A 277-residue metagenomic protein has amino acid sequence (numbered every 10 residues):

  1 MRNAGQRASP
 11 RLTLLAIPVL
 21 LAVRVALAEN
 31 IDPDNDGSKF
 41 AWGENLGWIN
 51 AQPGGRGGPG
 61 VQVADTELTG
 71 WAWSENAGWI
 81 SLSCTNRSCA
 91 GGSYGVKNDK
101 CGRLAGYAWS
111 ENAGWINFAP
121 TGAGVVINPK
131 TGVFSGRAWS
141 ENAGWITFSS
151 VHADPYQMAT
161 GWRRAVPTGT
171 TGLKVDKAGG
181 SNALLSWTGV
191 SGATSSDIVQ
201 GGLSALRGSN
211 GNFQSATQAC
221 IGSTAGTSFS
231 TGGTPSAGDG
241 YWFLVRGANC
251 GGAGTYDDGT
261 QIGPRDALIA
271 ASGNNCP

Functional and structural regions predicted by a protein language model:
M1-P10: N-terminal secretory signal peptides that target proteins for export/translocation
R11-R24: Bacterial N-terminal signal peptides
V25-A165: Peripheral, non-catalytic segments of secretory and membrane proteins
R164-G192, G252-P277: Pro/Thr/Ser/Gly-rich low-complexity, intrinsically disordered linker/stalk tracts
T194-S195, P235-G252: Beta-strand-rich modules
D197-A237: Recognizes extended acidic, P/S/T-rich segments that occur within or adjacent to Ig-like beta-sandwich modules
